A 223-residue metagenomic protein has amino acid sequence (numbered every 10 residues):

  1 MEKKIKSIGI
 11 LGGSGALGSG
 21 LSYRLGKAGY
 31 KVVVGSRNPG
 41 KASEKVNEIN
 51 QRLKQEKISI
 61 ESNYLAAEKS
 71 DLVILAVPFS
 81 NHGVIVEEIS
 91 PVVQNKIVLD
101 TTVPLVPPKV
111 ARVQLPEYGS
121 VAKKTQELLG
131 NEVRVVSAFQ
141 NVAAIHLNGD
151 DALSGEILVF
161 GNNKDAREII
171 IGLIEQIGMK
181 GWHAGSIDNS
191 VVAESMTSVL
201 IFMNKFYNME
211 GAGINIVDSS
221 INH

Functional and structural regions predicted by a protein language model:
M1-E48: NAD(P)+-binding Rossmann beta1-loop-alpha1 motif at the extreme N-terminus of oxidoreductases
K4-S7, N95, S154: Phosphate-coordination loops involved in phosphoryl transfer and adenosine-cofactor binding
R52-S59, N131-R134: A short helix-to-beta-strand connector/capping loop
L53, N63-I97, P104-K109: Rossmann-like NAD(P)-binding element
I60, R134-A138, W182-A184: General beta-strand structural signal in soluble alpha/beta enzymes
T102-V142, G149: Rossmann-fold NAD(P)-binding glycine/threonine-rich loop
E156-H223: Active-site-lining helix/loop region of Rossmann-like oxidoreductase modules
